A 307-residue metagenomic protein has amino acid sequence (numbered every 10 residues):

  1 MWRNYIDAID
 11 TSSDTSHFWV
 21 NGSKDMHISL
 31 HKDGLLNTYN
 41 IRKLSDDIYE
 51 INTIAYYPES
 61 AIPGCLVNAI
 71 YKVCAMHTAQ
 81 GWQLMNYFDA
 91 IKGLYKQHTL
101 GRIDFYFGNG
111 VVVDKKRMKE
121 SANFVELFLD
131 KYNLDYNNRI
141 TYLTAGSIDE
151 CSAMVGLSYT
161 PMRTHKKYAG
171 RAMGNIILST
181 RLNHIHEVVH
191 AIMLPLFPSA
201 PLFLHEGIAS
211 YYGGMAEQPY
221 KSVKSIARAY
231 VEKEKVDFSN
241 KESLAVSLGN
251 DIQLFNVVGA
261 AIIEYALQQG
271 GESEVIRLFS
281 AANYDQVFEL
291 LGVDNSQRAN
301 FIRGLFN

Functional and structural regions predicted by a protein language model:
W2-R42, C151: Short solvent-exposed beta->alpha transition segments
R3, K119-D130, A191, S210 (+2 more regions): Solvent-exposed, polar/charged alpha-helical surfaces in well-ordered, non-transmembrane soluble domains, broadly
I41-D47, T78, Q269-E272: A short, structured loop/turn motif at beta-sheet edges
L44-Y57: A short hydrophobic beta-strand element
D46-I48, N68-I70, L100, N137: Extracytoplasmic
A61-Y95: Short beta-strand edge/turn micro-motifs at domain boundaries
Y95-P201, L290: Juxtacatalytic substrate-recognition/specificity segment
N175-S179, S199-N307: Acidic/His/Gly-enriched intrinsically disordered linker/tail segments that often contain short helix/coil "MoRF-like"
